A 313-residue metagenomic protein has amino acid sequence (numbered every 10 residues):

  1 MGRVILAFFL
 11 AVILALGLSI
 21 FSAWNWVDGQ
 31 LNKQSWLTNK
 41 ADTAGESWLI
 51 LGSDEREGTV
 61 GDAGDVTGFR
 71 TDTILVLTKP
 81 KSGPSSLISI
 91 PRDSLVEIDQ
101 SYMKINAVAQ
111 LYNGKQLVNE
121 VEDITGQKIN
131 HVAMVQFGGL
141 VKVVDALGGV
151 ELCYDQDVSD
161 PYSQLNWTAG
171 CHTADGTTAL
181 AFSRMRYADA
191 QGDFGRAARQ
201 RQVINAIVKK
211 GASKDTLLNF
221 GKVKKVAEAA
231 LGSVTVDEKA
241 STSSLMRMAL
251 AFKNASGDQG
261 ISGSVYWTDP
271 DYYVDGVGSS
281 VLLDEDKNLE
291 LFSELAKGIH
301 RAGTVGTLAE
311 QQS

Functional and structural regions predicted by a protein language model:
M1-S313: Non-catalytic, solvent-exposed segments at the cell envelope interface
